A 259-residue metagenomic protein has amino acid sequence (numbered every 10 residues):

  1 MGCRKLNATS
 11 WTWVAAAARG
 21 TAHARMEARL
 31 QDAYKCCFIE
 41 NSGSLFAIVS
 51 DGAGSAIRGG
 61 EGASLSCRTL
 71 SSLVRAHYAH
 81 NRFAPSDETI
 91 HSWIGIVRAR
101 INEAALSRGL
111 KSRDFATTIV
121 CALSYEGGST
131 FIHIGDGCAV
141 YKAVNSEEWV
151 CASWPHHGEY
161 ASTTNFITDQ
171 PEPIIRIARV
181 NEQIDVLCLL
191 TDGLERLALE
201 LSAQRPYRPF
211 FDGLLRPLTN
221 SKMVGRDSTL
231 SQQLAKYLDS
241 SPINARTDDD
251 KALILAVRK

Functional and structural regions predicted by a protein language model:
M1-R4, E172-K259: C-terminal catalytic subdomain
M1-S72, G137, P171-A178, T247-I254: N-terminal entry segment of metal-dependent catalytic domains or homologous docking segments
V14-R29, R98-L110, Y141-E182, Q232-N244: PP2C/PPM family metal-dependent serine/threonine protein phosphatase catalytic domain, recognizing the conserved
A28-N41, S112-E126, T130, H156-E200: Acidic loop->beta-strand submotif enriched in PP2C/PPM serine/threonine phosphatases
F38-N41, L123-G128, G135, A143-E147 (+1 more regions): Short acidic-glycine loop/turn motifs at beta-strand connectors
I57-G59, Y141-A143, L197-L199: Short helix/loop capping segments that flank catalytic or ligand/cofactor-binding pockets
T69-L106, R208-Q232: Helix-loop-helix
R82-V140, I175-N181, A245: Catalytic core of PPM/PP2C metal-dependent serine/threonine phosphatase domains
